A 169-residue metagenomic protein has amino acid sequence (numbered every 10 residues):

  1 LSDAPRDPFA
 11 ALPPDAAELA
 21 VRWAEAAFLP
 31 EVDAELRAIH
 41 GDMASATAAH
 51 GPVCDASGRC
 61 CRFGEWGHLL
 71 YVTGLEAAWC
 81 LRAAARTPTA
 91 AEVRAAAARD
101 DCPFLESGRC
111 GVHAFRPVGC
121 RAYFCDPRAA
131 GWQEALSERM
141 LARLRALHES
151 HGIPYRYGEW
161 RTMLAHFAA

Functional and structural regions predicted by a protein language model:
L1-A169: Short loop/turn segments that flank or connect secondary-structure elements
